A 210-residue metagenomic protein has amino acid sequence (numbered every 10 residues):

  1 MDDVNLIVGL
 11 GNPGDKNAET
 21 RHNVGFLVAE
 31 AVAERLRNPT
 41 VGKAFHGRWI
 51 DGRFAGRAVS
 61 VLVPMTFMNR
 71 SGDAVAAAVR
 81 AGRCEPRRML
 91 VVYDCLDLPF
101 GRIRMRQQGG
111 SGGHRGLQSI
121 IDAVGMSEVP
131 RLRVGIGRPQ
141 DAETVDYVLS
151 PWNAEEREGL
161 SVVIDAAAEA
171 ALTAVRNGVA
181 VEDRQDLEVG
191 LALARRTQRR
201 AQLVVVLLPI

Functional and structural regions predicted by a protein language model:
D2-Q108, L117-R133, P139-E143, E158-D165 (+1 more regions): Nucleotide and nucleotide-moiety/phosphate-recognizing core
A78, V206-L207: Surface-exposed flexible segments
R104-G110, V148-N153: Short glycine-enriched, charge-decorated loop/helix-capping segments at active-site entrances that position
Q107, R196-A201: Residues in and immediately flanking transmembrane alpha helices
V181, A192-T197: Intrinsically disordered, low-complexity regions enriched in serine, threonine, proline and polar/charged residues
D186-L191, R199, L203, I210: Alpha-helix boundary/capping motif
